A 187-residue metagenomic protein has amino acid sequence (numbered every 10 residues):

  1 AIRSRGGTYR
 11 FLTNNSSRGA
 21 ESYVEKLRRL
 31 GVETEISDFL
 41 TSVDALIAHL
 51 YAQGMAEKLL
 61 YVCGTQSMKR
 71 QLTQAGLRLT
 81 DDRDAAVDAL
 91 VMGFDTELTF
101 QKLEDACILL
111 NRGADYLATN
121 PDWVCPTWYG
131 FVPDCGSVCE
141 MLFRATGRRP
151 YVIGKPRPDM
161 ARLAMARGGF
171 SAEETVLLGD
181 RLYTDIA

Functional and structural regions predicted by a protein language model:
A1-E25, F39, L59-C63, G113-G130: Substrate-recognition element of Asp-dependent hydrolases with the DxDx(T/V) motif
D44-Q53: Hydrophobic alpha-helical segments within soluble ligand-binding/sensing domains
A52-L77: Short, charged N-terminal beta->alpha structural module
A56-E57, Y151-I186: Conserved Lys-Pro-Asp/Glu-containing loop-to-beta segment of HAD-superfamily phosphomonoesterases, centered on
Y61, A89-G93, L117, V176-L178: Structural motif
L77-D88: Short acidic low-complexity segments
F94-L103: Active-site glycine- and acidic-residue-rich loops that bind and position anionic ligands or nucleotide-like cofactors
T119-R157: Glycine/Thr-rich beta-alpha phosphate-binding loop at enzyme active sites
